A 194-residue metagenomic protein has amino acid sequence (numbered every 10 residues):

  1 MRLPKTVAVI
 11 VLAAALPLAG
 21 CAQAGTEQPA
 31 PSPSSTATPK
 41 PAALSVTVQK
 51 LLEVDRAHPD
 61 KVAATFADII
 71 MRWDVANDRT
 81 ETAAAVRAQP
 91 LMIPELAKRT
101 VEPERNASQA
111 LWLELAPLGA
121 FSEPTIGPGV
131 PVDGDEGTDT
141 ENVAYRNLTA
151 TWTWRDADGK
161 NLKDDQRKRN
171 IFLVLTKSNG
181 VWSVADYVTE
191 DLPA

Functional and structural regions predicted by a protein language model:
R2-V75: Juxtamembrane and targeting peptides
L3, D78-A194: Structured, amphipathic secondary-structure segments that form assembly/contact surfaces in multi-subunit
